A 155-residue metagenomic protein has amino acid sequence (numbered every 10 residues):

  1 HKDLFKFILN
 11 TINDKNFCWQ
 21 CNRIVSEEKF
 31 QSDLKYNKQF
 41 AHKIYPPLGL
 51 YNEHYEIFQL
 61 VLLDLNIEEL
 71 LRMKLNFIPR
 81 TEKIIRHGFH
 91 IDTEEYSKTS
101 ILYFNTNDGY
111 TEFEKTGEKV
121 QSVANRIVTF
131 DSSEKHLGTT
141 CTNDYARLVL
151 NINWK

Functional and structural regions predicted by a protein language model:
H1-E68: Non-heme Fe(II)/2-oxoglutarate
P46-K155: Catalytic core of non-heme Fe(II) oxygenases with the double-stranded beta-helix
